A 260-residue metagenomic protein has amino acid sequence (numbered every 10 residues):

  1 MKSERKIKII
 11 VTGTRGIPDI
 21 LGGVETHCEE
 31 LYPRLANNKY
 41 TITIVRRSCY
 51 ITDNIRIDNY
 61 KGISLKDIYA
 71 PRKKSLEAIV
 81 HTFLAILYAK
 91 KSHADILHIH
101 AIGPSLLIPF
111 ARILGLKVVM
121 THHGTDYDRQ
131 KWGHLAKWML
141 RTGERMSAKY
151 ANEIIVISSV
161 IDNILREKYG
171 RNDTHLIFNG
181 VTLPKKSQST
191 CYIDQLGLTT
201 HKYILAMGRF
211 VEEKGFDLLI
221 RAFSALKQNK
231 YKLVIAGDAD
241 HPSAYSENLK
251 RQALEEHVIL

Functional and structural regions predicted by a protein language model:
M1-Y50, S92, S224-L226: N-terminal subdomain of nucleotide-sugar transferases
I10-T12, I193-A225, V234: Conserved donor-binding/catalytic core segment of Leloir-type glycosyltransferases
I55, K186-L198: A short helix/loop element that forms part of the nucleotide-sugar donor recognition site in Leloir-type
L76-K90, A94-H123, Y127: An aromatic- and histidine-rich active-site surface loop
E77-V80, K117, Y127-M146, Y150 (+1 more regions): Nucleotide-sugar donor phosphate/pyrophosphate-binding loop at the beta->alpha transition of glycosyltransferases
L87-K90, I113, K137-I154, L249: Membrane-proximal helix-turn-helix segments that form the acceptor-binding/catalytic region of lipid-linked
V160, G180: Carbohydrate-associated surface elements
G237, S246-L260: Nucleotide-activated donor-binding/catalytic signature segment of Leloir-type glycosyltransferases, i.e., the conserved
